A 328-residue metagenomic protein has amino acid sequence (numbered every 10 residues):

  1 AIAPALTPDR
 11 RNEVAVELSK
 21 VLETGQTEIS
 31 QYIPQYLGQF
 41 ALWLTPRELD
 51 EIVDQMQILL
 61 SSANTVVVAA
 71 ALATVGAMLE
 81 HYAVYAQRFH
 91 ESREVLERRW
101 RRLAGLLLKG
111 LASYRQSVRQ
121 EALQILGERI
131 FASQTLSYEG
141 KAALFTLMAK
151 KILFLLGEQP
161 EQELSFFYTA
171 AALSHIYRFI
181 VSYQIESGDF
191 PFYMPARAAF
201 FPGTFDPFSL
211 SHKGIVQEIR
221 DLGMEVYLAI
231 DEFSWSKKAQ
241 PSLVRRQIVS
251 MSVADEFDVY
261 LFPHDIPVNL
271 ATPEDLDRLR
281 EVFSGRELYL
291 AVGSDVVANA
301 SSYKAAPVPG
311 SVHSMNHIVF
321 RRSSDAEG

Functional and structural regions predicted by a protein language model:
L6-R10, L44-R47, Y82-A86, S133: Long alpha-helical scaffolds in large eukaryotic adaptor/regulatory proteins, encompassing alpha-solenoid repeat systems
T7-A15, T45-M56, R93-A104: Core helices of alpha-solenoid repeat scaffolds
V14-L18, E28-Q31, Q35-L42: Eukaryote-skewed repeat-based solenoidal scaffolds used as protein-protein interaction platforms, primarily
V21, Q26, I58-L59, N64: Extended, charge- and Ser/Thr-rich helical segments
Q26-Q31, T65-A69, A112-S117: Alpha-helix N-cap/helix-start positions at coil->helix boundaries
P34, G38, I58-L59, L72 (+1 more regions): Nucleotidyltransferase catalytic core that binds NTPs
